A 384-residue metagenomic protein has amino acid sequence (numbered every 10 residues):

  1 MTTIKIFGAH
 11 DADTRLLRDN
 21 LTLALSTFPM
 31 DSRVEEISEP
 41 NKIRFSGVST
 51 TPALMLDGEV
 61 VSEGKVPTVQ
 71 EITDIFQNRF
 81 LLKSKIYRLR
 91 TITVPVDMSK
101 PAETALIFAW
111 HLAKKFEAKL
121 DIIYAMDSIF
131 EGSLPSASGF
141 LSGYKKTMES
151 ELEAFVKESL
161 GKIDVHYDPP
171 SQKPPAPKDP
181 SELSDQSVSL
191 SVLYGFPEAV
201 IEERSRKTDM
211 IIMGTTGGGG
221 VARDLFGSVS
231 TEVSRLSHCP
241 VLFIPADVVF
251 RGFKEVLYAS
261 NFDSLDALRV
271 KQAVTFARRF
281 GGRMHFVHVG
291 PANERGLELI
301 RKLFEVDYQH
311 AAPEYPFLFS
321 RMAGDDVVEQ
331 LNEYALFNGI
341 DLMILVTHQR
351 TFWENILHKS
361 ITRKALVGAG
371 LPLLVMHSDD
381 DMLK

Functional and structural regions predicted by a protein language model:
M1-L23: Local sequence-structure signature of Cys/Sec-based thiol-disulfide redox active-site neighborhoods
D31-P40: Thiol-based oxidoreductase modules, predominantly thioredoxin-like and allied folds used for disulfide exchange
G47-M55: Structural micro-motif
G58-F80: Non-catalytic, surface beta->alpha helical segment in thiol-disulfide oxidoreductase systems
K65-V66, G220-L225, W353-L357: Glycine/threonine-rich flexible loop motifs
N78-T104, K173-D185, D209-V221, L225 (+2 more regions): Intrinsically disordered or low-complexity boundary/linker segments at protein termini and domain junctions
Y87-S142, E255-R321, F337-L342, G368 (+2 more regions): Small/aliphatic-rich secondary-structure junction motif
K157-I211, A312-R363, V367, L371 (+1 more regions): Structural beta-alpha unit
